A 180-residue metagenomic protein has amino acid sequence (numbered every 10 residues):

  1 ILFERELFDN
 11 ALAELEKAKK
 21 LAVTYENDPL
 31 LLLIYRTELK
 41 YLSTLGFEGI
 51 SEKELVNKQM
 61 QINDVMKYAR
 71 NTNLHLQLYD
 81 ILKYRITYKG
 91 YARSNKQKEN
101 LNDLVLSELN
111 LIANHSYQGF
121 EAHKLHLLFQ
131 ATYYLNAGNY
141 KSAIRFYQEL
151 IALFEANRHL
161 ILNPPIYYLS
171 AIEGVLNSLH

Functional and structural regions predicted by a protein language model:
I1-K19, K98-E99, S107: Well-ordered mid-protein domain cores that form the structural environment of catalytic cofactors
L2-E4, R36-L45, Q77-K96, L125-N139 (+1 more regions): Tandem amphipathic alpha-helical repeat scaffolds
F8, D28, E48, Y140-K141: TPR-repeat structural position
E16-E26, N57-K67, L104-H115, Q148-L160: Amphipathic alpha-helical segments of tetratricopeptide repeats
L21, Y25-L32, T37-I50: Hydrophobic or amphipathic alpha-helical targeting/insertion segments
E26-N27, L31, E38, S116-K124 (+2 more regions): Residues that mark the junctions of alpha-helical repeat units in TPR/alpha-solenoid scaffolds
K40-L82: Flexible loop and strand-edge segments within Gram-negative outer membrane beta-barrel domains
N57-K58, L111-N136: N-terminal low-complexity or simple alpha-helical regulatory segments that function as activation/interaction modules
